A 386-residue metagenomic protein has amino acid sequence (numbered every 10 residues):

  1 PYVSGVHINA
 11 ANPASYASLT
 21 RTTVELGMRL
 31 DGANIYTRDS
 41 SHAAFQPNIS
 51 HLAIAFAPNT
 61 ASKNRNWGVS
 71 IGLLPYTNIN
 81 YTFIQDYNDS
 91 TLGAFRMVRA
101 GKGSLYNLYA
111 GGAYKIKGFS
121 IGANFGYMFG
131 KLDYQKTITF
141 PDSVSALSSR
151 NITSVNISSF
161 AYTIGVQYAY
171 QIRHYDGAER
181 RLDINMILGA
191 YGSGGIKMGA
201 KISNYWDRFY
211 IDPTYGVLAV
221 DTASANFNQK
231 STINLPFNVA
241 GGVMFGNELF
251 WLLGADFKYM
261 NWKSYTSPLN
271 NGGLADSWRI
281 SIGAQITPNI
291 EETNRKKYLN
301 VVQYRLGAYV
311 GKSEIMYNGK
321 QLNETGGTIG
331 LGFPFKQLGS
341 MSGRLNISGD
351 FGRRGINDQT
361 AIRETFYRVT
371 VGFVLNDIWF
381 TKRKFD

Functional and structural regions predicted by a protein language model:
P1-D386: Subset of outer-membrane beta-barrel
